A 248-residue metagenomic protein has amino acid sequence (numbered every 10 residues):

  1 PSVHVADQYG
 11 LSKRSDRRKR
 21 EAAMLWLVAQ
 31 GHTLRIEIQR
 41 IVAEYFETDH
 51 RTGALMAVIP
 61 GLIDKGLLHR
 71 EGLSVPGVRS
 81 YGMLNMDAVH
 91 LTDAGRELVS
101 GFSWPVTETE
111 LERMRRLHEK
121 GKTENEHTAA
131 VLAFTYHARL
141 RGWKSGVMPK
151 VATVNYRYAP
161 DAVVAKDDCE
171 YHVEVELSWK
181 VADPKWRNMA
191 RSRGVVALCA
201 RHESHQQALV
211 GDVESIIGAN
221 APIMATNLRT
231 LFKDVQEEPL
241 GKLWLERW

Functional and structural regions predicted by a protein language model:
P1-E110: Nuclease-adjacent, charged terminal/linker segments that flank catalytic cores
P1-K13, E21-W26, D183-W248: Non-catalytic C-terminal interaction segments of nucleic acid-processing enzymes
R17-K19, A165-E170, M189-S192: Flexible, charged surface loops at secondary-structure boundaries
E47, L111-L132: A short, highly charged nucleic-acid-interacting micro-segment common to nuclease and nuclease-linked defense proteins
T52-L55, H127, V131, A182 (+1 more regions): Generic alpha-helical secondary structure
I63, N85, V89, V147-V151 (+2 more regions): Enzymatic toxin/effector payload domains
E124, T135-V181: Active-site metal-binding core of divalent-cation-utilizing nuclease and nuclease-like domains
